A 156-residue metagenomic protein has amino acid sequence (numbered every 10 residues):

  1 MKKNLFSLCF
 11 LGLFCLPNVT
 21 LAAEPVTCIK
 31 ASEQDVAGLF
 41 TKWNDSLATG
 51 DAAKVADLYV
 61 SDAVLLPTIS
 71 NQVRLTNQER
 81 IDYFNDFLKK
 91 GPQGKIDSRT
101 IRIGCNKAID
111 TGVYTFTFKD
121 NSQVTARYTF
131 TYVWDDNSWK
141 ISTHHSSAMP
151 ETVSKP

Functional and structural regions predicted by a protein language model:
M1-N4: Positively charged n-region of N-terminal signal peptides that target proteins for export
S7-N18: Bacterial N-terminal signal peptides
T20-S61, T152-P156: Short, low-complexity N-terminal intrinsically disordered segments enriched in polar/charged residues
W43, V55-A56, A63, R80 (+2 more regions): Hydrophobic pocket/interface hotspot
Y59, I69, T100-R102, V113-Y114 (+2 more regions): A mature extracytoplasmic/lumenal domain signature
V64-R74, N85-K90: A short gly/proline-enriched turn/hairpin at secondary-structure junctions
E79-D120: Surface-exposed, charged secondary-structure patches
T125-T152: Short beta-strand edge/turn micro-motifs at domain boundaries
